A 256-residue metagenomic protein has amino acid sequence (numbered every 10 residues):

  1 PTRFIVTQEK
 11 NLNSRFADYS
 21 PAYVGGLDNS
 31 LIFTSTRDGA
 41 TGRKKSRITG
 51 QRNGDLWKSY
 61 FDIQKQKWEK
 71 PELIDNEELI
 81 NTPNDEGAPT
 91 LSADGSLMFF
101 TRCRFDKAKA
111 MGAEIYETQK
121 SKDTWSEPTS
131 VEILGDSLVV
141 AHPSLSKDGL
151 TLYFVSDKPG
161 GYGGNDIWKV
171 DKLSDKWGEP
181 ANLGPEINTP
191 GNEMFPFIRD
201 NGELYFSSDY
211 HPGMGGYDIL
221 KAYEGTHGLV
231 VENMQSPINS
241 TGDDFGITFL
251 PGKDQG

Functional and structural regions predicted by a protein language model:
P1-G256: Short, conserved micro-motifs composed of acidic
